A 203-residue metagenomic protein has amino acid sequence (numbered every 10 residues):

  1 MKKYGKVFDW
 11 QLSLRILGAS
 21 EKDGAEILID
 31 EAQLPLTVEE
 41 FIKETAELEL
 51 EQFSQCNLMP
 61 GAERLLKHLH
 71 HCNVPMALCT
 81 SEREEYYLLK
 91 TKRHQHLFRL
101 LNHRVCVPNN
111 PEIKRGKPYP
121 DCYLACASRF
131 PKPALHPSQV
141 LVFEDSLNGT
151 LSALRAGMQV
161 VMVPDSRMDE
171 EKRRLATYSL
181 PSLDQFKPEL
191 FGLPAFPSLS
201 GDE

Functional and structural regions predicted by a protein language model:
M1, S20-P35, K90-T91, C126-S128: Helix-loop "lid/cap" segments that line or gate small-molecule binding pockets
M1-R15, A32: Conserved phosphoryl-transfer catalytic core
K2, H70, L154: Anion (oxyanion) recognition and catalysis
V7, E26-K67, C72: Metal-dependent phosphoesterase signature
V7, P75, Q159: Residue-level detector of anion-binding/catalytic polar loops
E21-A25, V38, I42, A62 (+3 more regions): A general structural signal for well-ordered alpha-helical segments in protein cores
L58, M76, V142: Conserved SAM-binding loop
K67, R83-E203: Asp-based, Mg2+/Mn2+-dependent phosphohydrolase catalytic module
